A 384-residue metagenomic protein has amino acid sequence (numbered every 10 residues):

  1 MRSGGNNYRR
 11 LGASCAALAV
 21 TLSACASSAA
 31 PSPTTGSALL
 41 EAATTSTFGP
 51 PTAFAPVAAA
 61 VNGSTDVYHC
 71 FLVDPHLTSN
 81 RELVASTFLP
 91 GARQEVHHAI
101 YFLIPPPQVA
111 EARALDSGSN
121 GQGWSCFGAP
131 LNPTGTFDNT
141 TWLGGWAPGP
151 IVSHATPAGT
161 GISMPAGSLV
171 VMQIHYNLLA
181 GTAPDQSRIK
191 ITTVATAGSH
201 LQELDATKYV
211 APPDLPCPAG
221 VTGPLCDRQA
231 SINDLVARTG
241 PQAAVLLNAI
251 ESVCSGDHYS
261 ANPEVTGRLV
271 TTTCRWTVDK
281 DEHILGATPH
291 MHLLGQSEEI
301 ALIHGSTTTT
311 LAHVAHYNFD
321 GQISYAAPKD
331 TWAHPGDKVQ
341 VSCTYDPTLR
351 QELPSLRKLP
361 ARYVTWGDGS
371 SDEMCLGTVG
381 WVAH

Functional and structural regions predicted by a protein language model:
R2-C15: Bacterial N-terminal signal peptides that target proteins for export
T21-A24: C-terminal motif of bacterial Sec signal peptides marking the signal peptidase cleavage site
A26-S28: Bacterial signal peptide processing site
S32-T34: Ser/Thr-rich, Proline-interspersed low-complexity disordered segments
G36-H384: Beta-strand-centric surfaces of beta-sandwich/beta-rich domains
